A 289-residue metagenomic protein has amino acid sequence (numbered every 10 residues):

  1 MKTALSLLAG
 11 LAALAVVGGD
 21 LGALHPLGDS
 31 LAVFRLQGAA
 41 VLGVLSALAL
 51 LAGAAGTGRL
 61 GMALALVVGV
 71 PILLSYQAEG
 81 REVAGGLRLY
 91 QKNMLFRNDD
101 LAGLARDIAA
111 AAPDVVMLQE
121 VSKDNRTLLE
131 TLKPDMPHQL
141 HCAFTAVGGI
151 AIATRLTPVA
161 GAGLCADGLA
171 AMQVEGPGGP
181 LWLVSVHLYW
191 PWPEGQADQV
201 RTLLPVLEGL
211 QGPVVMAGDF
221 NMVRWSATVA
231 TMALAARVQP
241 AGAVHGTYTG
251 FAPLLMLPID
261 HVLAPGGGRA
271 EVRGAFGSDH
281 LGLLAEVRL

Functional and structural regions predicted by a protein language model:
M1-T131: N-terminal, active-site-proximal structural segment of metallo-dependent hydrolase catalytic domains
L89, L95-A109, L118-L289: Soluble catalytic domains of enzymes that build or remodel membrane lipids, polysaccharides, and related
